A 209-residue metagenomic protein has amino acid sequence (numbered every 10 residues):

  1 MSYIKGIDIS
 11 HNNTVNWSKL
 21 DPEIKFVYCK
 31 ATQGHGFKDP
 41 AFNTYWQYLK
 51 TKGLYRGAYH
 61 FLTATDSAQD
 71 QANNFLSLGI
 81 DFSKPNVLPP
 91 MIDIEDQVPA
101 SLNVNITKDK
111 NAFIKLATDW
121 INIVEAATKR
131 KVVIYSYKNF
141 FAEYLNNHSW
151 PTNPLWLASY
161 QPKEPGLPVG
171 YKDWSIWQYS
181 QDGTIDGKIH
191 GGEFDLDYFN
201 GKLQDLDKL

Functional and structural regions predicted by a protein language model:
M1-S10, V15-S18, N146-L209: Functionally critical loop-and-helix segments that line ligand-binding/catalytic clefts of soluble enzyme domains
M1-T128: Substrate-binding cleft of extracellular glycoside hydrolase catalytic domains
I9-S10, K30, Y135-Y137, A158: Short His-Asn-centered micro-motif
R56, R130-V132, L155: Hydrophobic anchor at the start of a short beta-strand that flanks the dinucleotide cofactor-binding loop
F61, E95, Y137-N139, Y160: Histidine- and/or cysteine-centered catalytic micro-motif in compact active-site loops
S67-D70, A142-H148: Glycine-rich, charge-decorated loop segments at or immediately adjacent to ligand/cofactor-binding or catalytic sites
P99-S101, F140-E143: Short, solvent-exposed loop/turn segments at secondary-structure junctions
T128-A142: Aromatic-lined carbohydrate-recognition surfaces of secreted/lumenal glycan-active proteins
